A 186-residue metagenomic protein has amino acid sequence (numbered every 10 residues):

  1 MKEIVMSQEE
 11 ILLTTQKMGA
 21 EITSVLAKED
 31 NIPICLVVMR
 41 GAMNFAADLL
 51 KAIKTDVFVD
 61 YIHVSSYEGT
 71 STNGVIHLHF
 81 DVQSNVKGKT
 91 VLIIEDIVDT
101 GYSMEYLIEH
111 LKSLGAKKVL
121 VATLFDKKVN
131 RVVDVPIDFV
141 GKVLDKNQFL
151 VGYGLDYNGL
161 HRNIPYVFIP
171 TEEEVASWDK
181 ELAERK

Functional and structural regions predicted by a protein language model:
M1-K186: PRPP-associated nucleotide enzymes
